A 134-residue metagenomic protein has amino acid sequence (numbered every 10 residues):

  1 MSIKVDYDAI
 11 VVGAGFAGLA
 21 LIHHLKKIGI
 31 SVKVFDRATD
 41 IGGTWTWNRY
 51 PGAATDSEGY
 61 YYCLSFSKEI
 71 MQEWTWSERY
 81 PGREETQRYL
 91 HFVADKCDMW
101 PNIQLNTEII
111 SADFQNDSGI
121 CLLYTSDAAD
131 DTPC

Functional and structural regions predicted by a protein language model:
M1-D6: A short, basic/flexible loop-to-alpha-helix module at the beginning of a structural domain
A9-K33: N-terminal Rossmann-like FAD-binding beta1-loop-alpha1 element of flavoenzymes
A17, T39-D40, I110: Short, solvent-exposed loop/turn segments at secondary-structure junctions
L25, W47-Y50, G119: Short, glycine/charged-enriched secondary-structure capping and boundary segments
K27-W47: Glycine-rich FAD pyrophosphate-binding loop
T46-Y89: Glycine-rich active-site loop/strand segments that organize a redox cofactor
S77-S126: Feature captures the FAD/FMN-dependent oxidoreductase FAD-binding
Y124-C134: Single conserved hydrophobic/aromatic residue that forms the stacking wall/gate of nucleotide- or nucleobase-binding
